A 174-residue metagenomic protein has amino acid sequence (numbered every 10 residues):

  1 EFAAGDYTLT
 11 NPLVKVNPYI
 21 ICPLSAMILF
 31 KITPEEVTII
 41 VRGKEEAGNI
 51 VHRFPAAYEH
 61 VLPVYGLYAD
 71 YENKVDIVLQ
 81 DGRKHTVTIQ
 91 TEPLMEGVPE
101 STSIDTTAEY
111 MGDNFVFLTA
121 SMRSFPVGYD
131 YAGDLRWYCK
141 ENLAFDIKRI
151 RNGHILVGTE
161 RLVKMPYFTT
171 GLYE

Functional and structural regions predicted by a protein language model:
E1-L9: Proline/serine/threonine-rich low-complexity linkers at boundaries of modular beta-sandwich domains
T8-V37, H60-V61, Y65, E72-E174: Histidine-/acidic-rich catalytic cores in large beta-rich domains
I39-G43: Conserved aromatic beta-strand anchor motif in extracellular beta-sandwich/beta-rich domains
E45-A47, A57, Q80-G82: Glycine-centered tight beta-turn/hairpin loop motif at sheet-sheet or coil-to-beta transitions
E45-R53, L135-W137: Surface-exposed loop/edge segments in extracytoplasmic proteins
